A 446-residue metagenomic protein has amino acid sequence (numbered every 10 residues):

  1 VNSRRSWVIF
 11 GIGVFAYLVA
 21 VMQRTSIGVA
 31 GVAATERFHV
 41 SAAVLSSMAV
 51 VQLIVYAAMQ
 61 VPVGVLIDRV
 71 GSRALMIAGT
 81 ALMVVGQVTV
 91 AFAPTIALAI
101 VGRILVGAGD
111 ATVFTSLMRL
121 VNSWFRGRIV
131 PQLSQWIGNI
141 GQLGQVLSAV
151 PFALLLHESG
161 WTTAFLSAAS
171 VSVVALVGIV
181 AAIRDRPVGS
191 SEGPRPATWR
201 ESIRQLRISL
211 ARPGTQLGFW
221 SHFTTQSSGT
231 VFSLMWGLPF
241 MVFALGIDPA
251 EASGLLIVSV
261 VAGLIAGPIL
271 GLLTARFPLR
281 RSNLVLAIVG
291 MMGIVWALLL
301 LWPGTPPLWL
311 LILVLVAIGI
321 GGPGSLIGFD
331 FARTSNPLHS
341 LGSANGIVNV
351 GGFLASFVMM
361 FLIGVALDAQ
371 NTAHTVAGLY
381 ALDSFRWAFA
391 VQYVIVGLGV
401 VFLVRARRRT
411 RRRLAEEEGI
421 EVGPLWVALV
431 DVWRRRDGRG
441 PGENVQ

Functional and structural regions predicted by a protein language model:
V1-N2, R184-F219, E421-G438: Juxtamembrane intracellular "pre-TM" segments in multi-pass secondary transporters
I27-G28, P213-P268, F357-G364: Extracytoplasmic gate region of multi-pass secondary transporters
H39, G71, F92-L98, G109 (+3 more regions): Helix-breaking motifs and short loop linkers at transmembrane-helix boundaries and internal kinks in secondary membrane
A58-A97: Conserved MFS/SLC helix-loop-helix module at the cytosolic interface between two early adjacent transmembrane helices
M59-G71, A266-R280: Helix-to-loop junctions at the C-terminal end of transmembrane segments in multipass secondary transporters
R69-G79, A275-G290: Cytoplasmic membrane-interface "Motif A"-like loop-to-helix N-cap segments of 12-TM Major Facilitator Superfamily
G102-G141: Cytoplasmic helix-loop-helix junction between adjacent transmembrane helices in 12-TM secondary transporters
W136-P187: Helix-loop-helix hairpin linking two adjacent transmembrane segments in secondary transporters
